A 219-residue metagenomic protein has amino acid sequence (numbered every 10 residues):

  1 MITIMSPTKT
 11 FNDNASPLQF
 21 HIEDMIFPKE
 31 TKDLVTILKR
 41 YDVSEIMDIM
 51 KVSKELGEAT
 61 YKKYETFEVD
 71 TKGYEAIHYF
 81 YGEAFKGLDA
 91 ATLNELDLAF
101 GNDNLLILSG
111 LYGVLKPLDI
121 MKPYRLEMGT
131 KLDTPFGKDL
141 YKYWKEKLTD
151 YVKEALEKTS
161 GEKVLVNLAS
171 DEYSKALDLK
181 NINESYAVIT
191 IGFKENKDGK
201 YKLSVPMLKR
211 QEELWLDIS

Functional and structural regions predicted by a protein language model:
M1-I2, N181: C-terminal accessory regions
I2-S6, V164-N167: Short hydrophobic beta-strand segments
I4-T92: Active-site helix-to-loop segments that bind/position phosphate- or nucleotide-bearing substrates and donors across
A90-S219: Internal, well-folded beta-alpha domain core
